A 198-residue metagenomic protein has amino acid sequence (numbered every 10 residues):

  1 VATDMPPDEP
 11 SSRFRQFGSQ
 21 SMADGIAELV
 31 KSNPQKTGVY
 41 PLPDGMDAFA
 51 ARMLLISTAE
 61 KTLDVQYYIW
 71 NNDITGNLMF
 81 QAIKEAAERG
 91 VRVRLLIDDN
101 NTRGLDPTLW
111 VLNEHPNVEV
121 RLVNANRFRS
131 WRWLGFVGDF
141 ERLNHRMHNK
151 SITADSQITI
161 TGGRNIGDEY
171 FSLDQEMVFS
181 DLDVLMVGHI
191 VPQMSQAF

Functional and structural regions predicted by a protein language model:
V1-D8: Membrane-interface motif at the C-terminal end of an N-terminal transmembrane signal
E9-S12, Q16-A23, A27-T62, I69-F198: HKD-type phospholipase D/PLD-like phosphodiesterase module
